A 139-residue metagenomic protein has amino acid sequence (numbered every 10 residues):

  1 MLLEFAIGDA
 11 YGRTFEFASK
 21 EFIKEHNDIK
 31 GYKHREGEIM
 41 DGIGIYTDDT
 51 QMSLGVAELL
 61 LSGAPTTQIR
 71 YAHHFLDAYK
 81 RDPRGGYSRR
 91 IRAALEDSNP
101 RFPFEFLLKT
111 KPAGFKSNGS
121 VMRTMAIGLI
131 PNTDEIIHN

Functional and structural regions predicted by a protein language model:
M1-N139: Structured, active/binding-site neighborhoods that engage oxygen-rich ligands
